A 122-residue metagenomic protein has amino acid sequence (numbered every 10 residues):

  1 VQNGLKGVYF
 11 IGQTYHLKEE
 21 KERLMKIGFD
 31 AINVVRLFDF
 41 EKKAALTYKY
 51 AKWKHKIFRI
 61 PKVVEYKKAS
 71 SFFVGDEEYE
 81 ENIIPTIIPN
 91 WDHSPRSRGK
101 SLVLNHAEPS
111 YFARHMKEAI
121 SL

Functional and structural regions predicted by a protein language model:
Q2-H106: Aromatic-lined glycan-binding groove of carbohydrate-active enzymes
S110-L122: A short, acidic, amphipathic alpha-helical segment used as a generic capping/interface helix at domain edges
